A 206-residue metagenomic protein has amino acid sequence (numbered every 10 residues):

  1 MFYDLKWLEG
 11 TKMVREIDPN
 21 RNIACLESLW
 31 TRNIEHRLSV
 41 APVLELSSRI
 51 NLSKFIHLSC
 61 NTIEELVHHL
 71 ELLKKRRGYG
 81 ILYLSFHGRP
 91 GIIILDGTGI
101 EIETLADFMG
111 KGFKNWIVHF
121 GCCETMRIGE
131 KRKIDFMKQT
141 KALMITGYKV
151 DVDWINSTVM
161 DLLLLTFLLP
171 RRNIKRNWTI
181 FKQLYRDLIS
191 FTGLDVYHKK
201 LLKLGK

Functional and structural regions predicted by a protein language model:
F2-Y79, I117-G121: A domain-level signal for caspase-like cysteine endopeptidase catalytic cores and their zymogen-processing architecture
E16-D18, M109-K114, M137-K141: Short, conserved loop/helix-junction motifs that constitute active-site signature segments in enzyme catalytic cores
W30-T31, R89, T125, V152: Conserved beta-strand elements of beta-rich interaction domains across eukaryotes, especially beta-propellers
I34-R37, I93-G97, G129-R132, N156-T158: A short acidic (Asp/Glu
P42-N51, L70-K74, M109, F136 (+2 more regions): Hydrophobic, Leu/Ile/Phe/Ala-enriched alpha-helical segments that form helix-helix packing faces
R49-N51, G80-L84, A106-M109, L143-T146 (+1 more regions): Glycine-rich loops and low-complexity Gly/Arg-rich segments that provide flexible linkers or classic glycine-based
S59-I128: Catalytic-core segments of thiol-dependent peptidases
M126-K206: Active-site-proximal C-terminal subdomain of hydrolase catalytic domains
